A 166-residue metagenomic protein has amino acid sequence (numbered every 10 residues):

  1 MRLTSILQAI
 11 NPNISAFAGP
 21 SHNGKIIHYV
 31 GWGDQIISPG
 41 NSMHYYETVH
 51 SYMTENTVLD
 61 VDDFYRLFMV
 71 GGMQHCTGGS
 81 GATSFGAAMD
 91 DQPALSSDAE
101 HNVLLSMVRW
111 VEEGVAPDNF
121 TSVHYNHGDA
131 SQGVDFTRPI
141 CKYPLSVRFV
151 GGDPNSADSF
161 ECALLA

Functional and structural regions predicted by a protein language model:
M1-A166: C-terminal His-loop and adjacent cap/lid subdomain of alpha/beta-hydrolase
